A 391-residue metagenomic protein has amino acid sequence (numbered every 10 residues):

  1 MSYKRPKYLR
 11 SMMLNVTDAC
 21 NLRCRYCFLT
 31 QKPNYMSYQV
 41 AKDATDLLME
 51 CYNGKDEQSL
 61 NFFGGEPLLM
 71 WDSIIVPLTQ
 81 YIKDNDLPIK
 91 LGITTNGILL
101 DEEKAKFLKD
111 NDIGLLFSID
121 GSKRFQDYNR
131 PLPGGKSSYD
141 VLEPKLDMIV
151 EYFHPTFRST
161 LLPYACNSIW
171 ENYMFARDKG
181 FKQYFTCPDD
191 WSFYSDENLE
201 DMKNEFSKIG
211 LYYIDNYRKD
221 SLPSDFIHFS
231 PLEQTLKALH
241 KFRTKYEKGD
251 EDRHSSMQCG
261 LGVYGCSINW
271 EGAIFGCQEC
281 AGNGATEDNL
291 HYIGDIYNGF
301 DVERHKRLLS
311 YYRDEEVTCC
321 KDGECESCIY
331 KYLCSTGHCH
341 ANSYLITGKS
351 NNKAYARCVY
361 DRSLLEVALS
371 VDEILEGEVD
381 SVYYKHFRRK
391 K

Functional and structural regions predicted by a protein language model:
M1-K106, D110-N111: Conserved alpha-helical substructure of the radical SAM core
M1-S2, E271, A285, V317-K391: Radical SAM enzyme core and accessory elements
L29-N34, Y128-K136, L345: Short glycine-enriched, charge-decorated loop/helix-capping segments at active-site entrances that position
K55-N61, G92, D140-H240: Conserved C-terminal portion of the radical SAM core fold that forms the substrate/S-adenosylmethionine-binding
L69-Y184: Conserved AdoMet/S-adenosylmethionine-binding subsite of the radical SAM
E205-Y246, E279-I329: C-terminal accessory region of radical SAM enzymes
Q258-V263: Short, small/polar residue-rich loop motifs at catalytic or cofactor-binding pockets
